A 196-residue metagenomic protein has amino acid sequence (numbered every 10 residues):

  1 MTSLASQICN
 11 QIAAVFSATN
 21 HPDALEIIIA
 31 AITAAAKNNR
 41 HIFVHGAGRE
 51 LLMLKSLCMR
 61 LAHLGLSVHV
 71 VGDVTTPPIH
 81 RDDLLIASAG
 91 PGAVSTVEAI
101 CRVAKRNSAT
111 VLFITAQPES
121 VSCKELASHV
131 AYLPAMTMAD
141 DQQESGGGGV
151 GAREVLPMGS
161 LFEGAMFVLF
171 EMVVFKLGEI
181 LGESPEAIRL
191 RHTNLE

Functional and structural regions predicted by a protein language model:
M1-T19: Generic N-terminal amphipathic, Lys/Arg-enriched alpha-helix
Q7, Q11, A30-A31, A99 (+3 more regions): Alpha-helical scaffold segments in soluble metabolic enzymes
A13-P22, L85-A93: Short, glycine-rich nucleotide/cofactor-binding loops
A14-H21, K37, L66, A135 (+1 more regions): Generic secondary-structure signature for well-ordered alpha-helical cores
N20-N38: A short, well-structured juxtamembrane/interface segment
H41-F167: Glycine-rich phosphate-binding loops that contact phosphosugars or nucleotide phosphates
M172, E179-E196: A short, charged, Gly/Pro-tolerant segment at domain boundaries
